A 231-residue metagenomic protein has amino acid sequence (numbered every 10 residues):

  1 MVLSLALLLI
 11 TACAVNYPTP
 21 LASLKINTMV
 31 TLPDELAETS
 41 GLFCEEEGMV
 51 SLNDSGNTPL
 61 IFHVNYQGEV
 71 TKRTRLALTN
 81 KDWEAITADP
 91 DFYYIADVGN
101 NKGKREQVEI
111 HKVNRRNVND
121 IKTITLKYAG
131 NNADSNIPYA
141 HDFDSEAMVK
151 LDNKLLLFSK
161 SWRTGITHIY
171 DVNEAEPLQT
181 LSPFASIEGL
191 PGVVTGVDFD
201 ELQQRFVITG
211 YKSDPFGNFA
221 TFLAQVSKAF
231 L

Functional and structural regions predicted by a protein language model:
M1-A6: Sec-dependent signal peptide recognition, specifically the positively charged N-region followed immediately by
T11-A12: C-terminal motif of bacterial Sec signal peptides marking the signal peptidase cleavage site
V15-L231: Sequence/structural signature of beta-propeller domains
